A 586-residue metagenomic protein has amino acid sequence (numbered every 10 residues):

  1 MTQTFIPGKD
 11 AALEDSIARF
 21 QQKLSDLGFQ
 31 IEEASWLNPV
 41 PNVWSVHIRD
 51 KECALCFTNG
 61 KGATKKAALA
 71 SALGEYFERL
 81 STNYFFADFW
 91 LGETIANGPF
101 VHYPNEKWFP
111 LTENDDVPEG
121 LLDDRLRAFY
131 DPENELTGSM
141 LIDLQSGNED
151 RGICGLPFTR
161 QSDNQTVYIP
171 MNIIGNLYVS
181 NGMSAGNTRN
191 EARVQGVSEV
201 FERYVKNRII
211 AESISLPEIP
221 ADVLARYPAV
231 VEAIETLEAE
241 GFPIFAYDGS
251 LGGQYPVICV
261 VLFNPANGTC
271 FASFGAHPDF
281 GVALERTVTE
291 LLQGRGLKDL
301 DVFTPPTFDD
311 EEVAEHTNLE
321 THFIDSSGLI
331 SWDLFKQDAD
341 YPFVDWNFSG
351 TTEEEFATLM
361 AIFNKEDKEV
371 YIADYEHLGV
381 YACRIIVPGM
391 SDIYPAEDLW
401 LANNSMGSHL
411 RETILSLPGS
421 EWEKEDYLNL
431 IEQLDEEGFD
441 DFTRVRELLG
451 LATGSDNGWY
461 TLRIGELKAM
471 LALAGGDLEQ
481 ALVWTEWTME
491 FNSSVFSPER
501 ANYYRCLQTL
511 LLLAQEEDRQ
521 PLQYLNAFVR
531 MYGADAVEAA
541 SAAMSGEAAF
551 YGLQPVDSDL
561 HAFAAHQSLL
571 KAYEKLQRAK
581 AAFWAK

Functional and structural regions predicted by a protein language model:
M1-K586: Helix-biased "structured C-terminal domain" signature
